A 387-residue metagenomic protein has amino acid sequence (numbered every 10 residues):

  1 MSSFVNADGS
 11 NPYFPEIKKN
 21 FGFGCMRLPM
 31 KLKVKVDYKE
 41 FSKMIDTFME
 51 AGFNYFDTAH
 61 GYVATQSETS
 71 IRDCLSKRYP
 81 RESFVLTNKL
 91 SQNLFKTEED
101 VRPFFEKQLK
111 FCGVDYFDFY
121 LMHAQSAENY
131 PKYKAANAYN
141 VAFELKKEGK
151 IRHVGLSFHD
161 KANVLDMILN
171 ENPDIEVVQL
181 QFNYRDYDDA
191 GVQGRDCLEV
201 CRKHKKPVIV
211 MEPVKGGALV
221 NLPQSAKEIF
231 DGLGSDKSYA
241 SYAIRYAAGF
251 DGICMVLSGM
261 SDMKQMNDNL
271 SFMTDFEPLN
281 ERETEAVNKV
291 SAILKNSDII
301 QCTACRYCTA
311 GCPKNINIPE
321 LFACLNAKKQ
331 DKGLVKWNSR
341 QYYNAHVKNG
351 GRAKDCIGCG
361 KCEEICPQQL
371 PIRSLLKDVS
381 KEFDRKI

Functional and structural regions predicted by a protein language model:
M1-F84, D115, V141, K147: N-terminal binding-site loop/beta-alpha segment at the start of enzyme catalytic domains that lines or forms
F4, E40, Q125-T303, Y307-I316 (+3 more regions): Beta/alpha (TIM)-barrel catalytic core signal, keyed to glycine-rich beta->alpha loops juxtaposed to Asp/Glu that bind
P15, D100-L121, E144-E148: CE4/NodB-like, metal-dependent polysaccharide N-deacetylase domain that modifies extracellular/periplasmic N-acetylated
M26-K39, K89-E99, E128-P131, K227-S235: Active-site mouth loops of central-metabolism enzymes
Q66-K77, E98-L109, G113, Y130-N140 (+1 more regions): Distinct, well-ordered alpha-helical segments
E82-L94, Y120-Q125: A short, structured active-site edge motif that brings together acidic residues
I300-I316, R352-Q369: Local cysteine-cluster metal-coordination motifs and their immediate loop/turn environment, predominantly Fe-S cluster
D331-C359, R385-I387: Short Fe-S-cluster ligation motifs
